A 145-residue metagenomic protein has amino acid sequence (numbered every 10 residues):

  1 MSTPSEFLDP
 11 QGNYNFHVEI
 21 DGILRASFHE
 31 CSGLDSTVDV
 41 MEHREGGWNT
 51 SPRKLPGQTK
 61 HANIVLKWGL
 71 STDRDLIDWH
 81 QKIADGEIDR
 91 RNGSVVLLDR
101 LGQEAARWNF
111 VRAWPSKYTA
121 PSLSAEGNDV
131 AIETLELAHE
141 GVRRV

Functional and structural regions predicted by a protein language model:
M1-V145: Glycine-rich, low-complexity intrinsically disordered segments
